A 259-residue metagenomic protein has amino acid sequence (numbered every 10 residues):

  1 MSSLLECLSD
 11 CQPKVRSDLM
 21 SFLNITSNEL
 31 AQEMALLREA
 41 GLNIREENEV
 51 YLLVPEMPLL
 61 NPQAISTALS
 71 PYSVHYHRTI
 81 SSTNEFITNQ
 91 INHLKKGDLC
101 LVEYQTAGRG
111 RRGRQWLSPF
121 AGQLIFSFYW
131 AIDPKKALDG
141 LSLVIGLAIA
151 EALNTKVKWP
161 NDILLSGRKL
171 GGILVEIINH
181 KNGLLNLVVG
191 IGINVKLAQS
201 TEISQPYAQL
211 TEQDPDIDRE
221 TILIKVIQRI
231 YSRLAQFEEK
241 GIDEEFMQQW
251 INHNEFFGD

Functional and structural regions predicted by a protein language model:
S2-G146: N-terminal lobe of the biotin/lipoate ligase/transferase fold
S3-E6, D10-C11, S17, S21 (+4 more regions): Catalytic beta-strand/loop module used to bind and position nucleotide/cofactor moieties in cofactor-attachment
